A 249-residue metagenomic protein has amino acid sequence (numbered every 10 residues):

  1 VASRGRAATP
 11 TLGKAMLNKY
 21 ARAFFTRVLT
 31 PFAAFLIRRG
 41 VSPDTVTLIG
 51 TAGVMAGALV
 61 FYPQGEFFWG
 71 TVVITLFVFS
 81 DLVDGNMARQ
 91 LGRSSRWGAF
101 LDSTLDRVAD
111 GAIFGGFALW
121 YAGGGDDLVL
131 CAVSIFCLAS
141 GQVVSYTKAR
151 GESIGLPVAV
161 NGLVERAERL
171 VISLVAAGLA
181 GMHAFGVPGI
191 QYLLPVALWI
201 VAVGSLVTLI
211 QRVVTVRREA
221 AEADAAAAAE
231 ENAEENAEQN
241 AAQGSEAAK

Functional and structural regions predicted by a protein language model:
R4-V72, V78, I113-K249: Hydrophobic alpha-helical transmembrane segments
T75, F79-D127: Hydrophobic, well-structured mid-protein blocks that either form specific transmembrane helices
